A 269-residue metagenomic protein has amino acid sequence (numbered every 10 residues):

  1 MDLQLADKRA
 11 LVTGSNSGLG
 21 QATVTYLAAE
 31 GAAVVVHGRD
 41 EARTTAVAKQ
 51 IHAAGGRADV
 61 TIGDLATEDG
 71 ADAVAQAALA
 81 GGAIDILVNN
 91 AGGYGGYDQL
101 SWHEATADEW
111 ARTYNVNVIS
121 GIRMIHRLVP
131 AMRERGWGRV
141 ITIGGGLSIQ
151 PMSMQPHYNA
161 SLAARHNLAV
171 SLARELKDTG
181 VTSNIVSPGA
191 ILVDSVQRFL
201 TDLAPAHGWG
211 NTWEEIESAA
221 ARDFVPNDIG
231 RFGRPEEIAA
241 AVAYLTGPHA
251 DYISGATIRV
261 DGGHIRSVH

Functional and structural regions predicted by a protein language model:
R9, N16-S17, D40: Conserved glycine-rich cofactor-binding loop
G93-Y94, A107, I141-A164, A169-D178 (+1 more regions): Catalytic loop of short-chain dehydrogenase/reductase
Y94-A111, E134, M154-H157, Q197: Conserved mid-core segment of classical short-chain dehydrogenase/reductases
D98-Q99, Q150, V242-A243, S254-H269: Short C-terminal tail/terminal secondary-structure segment of NAD(P)H-dependent dehydrogenase/reductase domains
H103-I122, W137, I141, Y158 (+1 more regions): Catalytic Tyr-X3-Lys loop
P130, R174-E175, D251: Alpha-helical segment proximal to the catalytic Tyr-Lys
K177, T182, I253-G255: Short, small/polar-rich loop/turn modules that mediate ligand/substrate recognition or access, typified
T212-E214, P226-I238: A conserved structural motif in NAD(P)-dependent oxidoreductases
